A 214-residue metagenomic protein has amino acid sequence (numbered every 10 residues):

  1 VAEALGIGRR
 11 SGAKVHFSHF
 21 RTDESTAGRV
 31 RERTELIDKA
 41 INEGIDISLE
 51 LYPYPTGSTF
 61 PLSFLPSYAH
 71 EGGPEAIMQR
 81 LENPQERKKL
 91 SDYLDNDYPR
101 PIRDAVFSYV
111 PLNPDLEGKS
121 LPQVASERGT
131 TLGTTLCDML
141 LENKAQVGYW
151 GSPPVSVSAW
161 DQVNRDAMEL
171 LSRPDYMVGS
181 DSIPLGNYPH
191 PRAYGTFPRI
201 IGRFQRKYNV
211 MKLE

Functional and structural regions predicted by a protein language model:
V1: Divalent metal-binding pocket/active-site signature
L5-R9, A13-L213: Active-site neighborhoods of metal-dependent hydrolases
